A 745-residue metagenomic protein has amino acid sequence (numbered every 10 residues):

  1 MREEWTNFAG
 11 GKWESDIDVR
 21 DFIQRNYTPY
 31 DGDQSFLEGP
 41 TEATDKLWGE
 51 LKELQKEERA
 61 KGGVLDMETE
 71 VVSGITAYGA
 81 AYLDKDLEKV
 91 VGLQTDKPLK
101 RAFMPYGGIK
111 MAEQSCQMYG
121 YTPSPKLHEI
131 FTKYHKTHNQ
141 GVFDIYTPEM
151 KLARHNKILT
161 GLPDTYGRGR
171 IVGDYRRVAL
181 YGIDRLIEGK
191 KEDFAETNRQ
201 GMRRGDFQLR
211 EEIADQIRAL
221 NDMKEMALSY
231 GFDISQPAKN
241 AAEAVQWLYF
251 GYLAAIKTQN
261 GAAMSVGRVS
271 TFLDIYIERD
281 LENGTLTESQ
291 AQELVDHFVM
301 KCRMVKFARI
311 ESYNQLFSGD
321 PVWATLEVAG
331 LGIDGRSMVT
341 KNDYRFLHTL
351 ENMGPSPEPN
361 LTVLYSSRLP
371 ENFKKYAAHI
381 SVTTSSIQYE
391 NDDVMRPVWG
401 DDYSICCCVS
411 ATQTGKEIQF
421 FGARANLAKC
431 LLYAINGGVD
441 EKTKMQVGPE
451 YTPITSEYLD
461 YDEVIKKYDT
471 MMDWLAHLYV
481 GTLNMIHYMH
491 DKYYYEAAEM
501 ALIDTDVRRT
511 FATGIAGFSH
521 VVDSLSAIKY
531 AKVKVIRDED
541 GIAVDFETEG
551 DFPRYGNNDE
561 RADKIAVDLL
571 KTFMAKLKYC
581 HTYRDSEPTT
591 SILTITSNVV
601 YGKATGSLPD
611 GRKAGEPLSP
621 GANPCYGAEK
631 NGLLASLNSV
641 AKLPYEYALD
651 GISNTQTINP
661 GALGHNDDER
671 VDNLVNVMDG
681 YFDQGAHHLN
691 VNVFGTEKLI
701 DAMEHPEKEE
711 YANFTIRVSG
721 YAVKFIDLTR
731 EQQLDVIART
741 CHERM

Functional and structural regions predicted by a protein language model:
R2-M745: Conserved catalytic cores of very large enzyme subunits
